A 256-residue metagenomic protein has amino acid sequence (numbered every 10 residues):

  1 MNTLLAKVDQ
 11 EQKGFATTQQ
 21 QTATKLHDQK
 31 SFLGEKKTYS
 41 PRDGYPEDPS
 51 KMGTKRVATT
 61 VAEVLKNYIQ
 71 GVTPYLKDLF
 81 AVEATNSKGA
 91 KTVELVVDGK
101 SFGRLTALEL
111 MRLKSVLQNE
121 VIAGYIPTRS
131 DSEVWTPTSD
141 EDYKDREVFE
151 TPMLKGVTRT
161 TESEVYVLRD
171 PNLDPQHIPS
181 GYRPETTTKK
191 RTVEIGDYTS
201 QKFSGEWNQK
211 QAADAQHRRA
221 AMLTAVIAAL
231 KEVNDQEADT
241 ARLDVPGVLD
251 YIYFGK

Functional and structural regions predicted by a protein language model:
M1-N2: Short, charge-rich amphipathic alpha-helices with coiled-coil/heptad character
L5: Non-catalytic DNA-recognition/assembly elements of restriction-modification systems
V8-D9, K13-A16, D98-T188: Surface-exposed interaction/gating patches
V8-F15, Q29, Y75, K114 (+3 more regions): Long amphipathic alpha-helices with heptad-repeat character, especially coiled-coil-forming segments used
D9-A23, A58-Y125: Hydrophobic, ordered structural segments
T17, T24, S31, E35 (+6 more regions): Heptad-repeat coiled-coil alpha-helices
Q19-G53: Extended alpha-helical coiled-coil "stalk/arm" regions that act as elongated linkers or oligomerization scaffolds
Q176-K256: Extended, charged low-complexity segments that frequently continue into or abut oligomerization scaffolds
